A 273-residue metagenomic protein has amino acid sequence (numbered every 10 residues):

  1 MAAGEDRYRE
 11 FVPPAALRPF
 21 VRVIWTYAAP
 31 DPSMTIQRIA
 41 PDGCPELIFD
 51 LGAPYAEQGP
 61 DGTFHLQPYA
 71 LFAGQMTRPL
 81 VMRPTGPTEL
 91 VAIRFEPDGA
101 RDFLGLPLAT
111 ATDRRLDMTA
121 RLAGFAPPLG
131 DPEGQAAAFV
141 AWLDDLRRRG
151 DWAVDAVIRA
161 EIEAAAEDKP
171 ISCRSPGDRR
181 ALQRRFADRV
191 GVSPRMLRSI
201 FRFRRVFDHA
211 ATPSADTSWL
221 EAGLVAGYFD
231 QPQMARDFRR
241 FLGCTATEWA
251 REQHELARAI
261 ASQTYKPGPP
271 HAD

Functional and structural regions predicted by a protein language model:
M1-R179, R189-P194, D208-F229, T245-D273: Alpha-helical bundle regulatory/interaction domains
R184, L220, R236: Short glycine-/small-residue-rich flexible loop motifs, especially phosphate/cofactor-binding loops
F186, R198, F238-R239, A250: DNA major-groove recognition helix of helix-turn-helix
L224, M234-F238: Short, hydrophobic/aromatic alpha-helical segments in well-folded domains
